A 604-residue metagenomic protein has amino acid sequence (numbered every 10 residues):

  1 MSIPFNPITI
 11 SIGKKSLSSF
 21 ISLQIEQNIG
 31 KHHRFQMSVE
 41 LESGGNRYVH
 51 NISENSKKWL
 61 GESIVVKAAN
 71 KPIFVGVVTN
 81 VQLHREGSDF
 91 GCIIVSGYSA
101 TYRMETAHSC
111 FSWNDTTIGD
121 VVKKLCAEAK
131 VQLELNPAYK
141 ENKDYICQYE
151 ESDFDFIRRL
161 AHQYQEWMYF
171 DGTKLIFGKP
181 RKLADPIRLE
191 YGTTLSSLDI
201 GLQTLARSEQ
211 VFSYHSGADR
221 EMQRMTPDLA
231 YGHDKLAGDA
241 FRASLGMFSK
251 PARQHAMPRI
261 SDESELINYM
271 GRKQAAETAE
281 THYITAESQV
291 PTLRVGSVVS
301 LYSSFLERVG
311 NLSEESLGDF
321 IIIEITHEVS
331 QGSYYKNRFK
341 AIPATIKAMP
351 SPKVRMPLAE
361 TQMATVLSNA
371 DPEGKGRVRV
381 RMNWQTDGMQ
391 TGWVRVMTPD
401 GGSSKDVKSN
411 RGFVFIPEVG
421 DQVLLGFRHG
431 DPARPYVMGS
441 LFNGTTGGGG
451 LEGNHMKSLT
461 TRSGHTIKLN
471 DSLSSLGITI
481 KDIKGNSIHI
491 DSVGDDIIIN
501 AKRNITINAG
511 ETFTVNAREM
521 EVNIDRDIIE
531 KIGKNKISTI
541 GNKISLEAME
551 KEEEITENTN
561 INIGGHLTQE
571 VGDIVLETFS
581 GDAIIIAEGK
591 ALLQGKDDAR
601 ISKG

Functional and structural regions predicted by a protein language model:
M1-G604: Amphipathic alpha-helical and helix-coil boundary elements used as assembly and membrane-proximal scaffolds
